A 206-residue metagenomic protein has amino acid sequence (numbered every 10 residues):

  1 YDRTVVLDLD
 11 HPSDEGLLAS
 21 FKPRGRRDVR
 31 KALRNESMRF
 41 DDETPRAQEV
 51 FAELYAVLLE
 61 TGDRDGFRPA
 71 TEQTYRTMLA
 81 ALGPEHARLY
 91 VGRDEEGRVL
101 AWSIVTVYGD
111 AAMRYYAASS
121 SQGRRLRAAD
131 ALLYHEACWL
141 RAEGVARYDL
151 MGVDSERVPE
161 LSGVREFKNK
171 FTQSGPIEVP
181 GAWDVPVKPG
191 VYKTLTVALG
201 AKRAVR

Functional and structural regions predicted by a protein language model:
Y1-M38, G152-R206: Terminal substrate-recognition subdomain of acyl/acetyltransferases
Y1-R125: A conserved beta-strand-loop-helix scaffold within acyl/acetyltransferase catalytic domains
R76-G190: Aromatic (often tryptophan-rich) hydrophobic motifs at membrane interfaces
